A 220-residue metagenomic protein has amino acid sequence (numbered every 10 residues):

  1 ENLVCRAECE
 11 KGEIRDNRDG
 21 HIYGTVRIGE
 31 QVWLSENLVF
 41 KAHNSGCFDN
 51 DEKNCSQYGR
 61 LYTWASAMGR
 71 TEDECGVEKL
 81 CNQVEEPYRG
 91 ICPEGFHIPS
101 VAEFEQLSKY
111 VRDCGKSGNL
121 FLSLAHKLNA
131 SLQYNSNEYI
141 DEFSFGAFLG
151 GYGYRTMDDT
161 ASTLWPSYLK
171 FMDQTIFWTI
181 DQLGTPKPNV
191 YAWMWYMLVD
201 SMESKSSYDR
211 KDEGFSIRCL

Functional and structural regions predicted by a protein language model:
L3-L220: Conserved positions within compact, well-structured domain cores
